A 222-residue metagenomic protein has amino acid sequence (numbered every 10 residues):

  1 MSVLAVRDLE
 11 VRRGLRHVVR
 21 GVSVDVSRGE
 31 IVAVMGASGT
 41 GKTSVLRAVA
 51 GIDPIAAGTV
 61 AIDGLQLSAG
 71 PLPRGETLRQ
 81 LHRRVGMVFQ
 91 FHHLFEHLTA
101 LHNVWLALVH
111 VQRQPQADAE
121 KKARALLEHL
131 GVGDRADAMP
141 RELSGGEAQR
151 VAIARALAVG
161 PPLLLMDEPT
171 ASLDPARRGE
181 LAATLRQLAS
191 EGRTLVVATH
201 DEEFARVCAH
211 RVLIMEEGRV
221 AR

Functional and structural regions predicted by a protein language model:
A50: Helix-to-loop junction immediately C-terminal to a conserved catalytic motif
L67-G86: ABC ATPase NBD coupling module
M139-L143, E147: Conserved ABC ATPase signature
A158-P162: A short, proline-enriched helix->beta-strand linker immediately N-terminal to the Walker B motif in ABC-type P-loop
L164-D167: Catalytic Walker B motif of ABC-type/P-loop ATPase nucleotide-binding domains
P175-R177: Helix N-cap at the start of a conserved alpha-helix in ABC-type nucleotide-binding domains
T199-H200: H-loop/switch region of ABC-family ATPase nucleotide-binding domains
